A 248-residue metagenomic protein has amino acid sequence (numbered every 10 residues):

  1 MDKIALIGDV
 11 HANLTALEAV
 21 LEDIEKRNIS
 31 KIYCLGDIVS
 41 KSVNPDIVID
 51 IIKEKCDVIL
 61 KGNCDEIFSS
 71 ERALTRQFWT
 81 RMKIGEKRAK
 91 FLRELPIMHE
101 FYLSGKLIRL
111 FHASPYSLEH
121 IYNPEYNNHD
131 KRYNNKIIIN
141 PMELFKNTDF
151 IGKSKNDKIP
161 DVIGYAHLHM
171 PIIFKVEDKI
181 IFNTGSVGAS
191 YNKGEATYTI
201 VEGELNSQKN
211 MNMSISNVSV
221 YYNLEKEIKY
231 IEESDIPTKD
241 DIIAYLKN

Functional and structural regions predicted by a protein language model:
D2-H11, L107-S114, I181-G185: Active-site-proximal beta-strand elements of phosphoester/diester hydrolases
D2-R93: Core catalytic region of metal-dependent phosphoesterases/phosphodiesterases, especially metallo-beta-lactamase-like
H11-A16, S40-V43, C64-S70, Y116-S117 (+2 more regions): Active-site environment of divalent metal-dependent phosphoester hydrolases
I24-I29, L103, K155-I159, I200: Glycine-rich phosphate-binding loop signature in dinucleotide/nucleotide-binding domains
I97-G105, F174-V176: Short acidic-hydrophobic surface loop/beta-edge motif
A113-F150: Active-site-proximal loop/helix segment associated with metal-binding centers of metalloenzymes
I137-L144, F150-H169, I173-V176: Hydrophobic, aromatic-enriched interface-forming segments
I173-N248: Acidic, His/Gly-rich catalytic cores of divalent-metal-dependent hydrolytic chemistry
